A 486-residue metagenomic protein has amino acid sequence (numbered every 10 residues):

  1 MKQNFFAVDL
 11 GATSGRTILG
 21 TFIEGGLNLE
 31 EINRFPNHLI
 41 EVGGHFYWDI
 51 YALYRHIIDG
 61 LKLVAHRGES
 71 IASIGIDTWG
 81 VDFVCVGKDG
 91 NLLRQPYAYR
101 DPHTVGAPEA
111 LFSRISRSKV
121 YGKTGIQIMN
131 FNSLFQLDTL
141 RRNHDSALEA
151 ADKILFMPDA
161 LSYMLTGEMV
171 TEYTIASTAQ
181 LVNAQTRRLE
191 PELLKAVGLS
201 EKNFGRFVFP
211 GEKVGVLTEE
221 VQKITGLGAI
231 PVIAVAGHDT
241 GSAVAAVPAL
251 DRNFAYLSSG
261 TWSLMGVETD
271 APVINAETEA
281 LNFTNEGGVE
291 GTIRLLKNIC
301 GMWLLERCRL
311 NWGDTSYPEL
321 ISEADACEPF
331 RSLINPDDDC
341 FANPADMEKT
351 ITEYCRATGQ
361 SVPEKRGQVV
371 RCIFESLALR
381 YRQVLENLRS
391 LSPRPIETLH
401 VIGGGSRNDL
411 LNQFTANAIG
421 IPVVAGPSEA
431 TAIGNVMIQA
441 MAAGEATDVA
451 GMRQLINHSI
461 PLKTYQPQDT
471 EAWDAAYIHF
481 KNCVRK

Functional and structural regions predicted by a protein language model:
M1-R94, G122, Q222-V232, I419-I421: N-terminal glycine/serine-rich phosphate-binding loop of ATP-dependent small-molecule kinases, especially carbohydrate
K2, A7, L19, F112-T124 (+8 more regions): Active-site core segments that coordinate phosphate-bearing ligands/cofactors across diverse enzyme families
A52-A65, T186-E192, R380-N387: Short, well-ordered amphipathic alpha-helical segments that serve as non-catalytic structural scaffolds within diverse
K62, H66-A98, Q127-S133, P158 (+2 more regions): Short beta-strand-loop/turn "lid" adjacent to the catalytic site in phosphate-handling enzymes
S70-T78, K153-I154, R206, L391-G403: Short glycine-rich phosphate-binding loop at a beta-alpha junction
D77-V81, P210-G211, S259-W262, T398-S406: Glycine-rich beta-strand-to-loop/alpha-helix junction loops that act as flexible
V84, G106-A110, A243-A245: Pocket-flanking alpha-helical
D101: Carbohydrate-associated surface elements
